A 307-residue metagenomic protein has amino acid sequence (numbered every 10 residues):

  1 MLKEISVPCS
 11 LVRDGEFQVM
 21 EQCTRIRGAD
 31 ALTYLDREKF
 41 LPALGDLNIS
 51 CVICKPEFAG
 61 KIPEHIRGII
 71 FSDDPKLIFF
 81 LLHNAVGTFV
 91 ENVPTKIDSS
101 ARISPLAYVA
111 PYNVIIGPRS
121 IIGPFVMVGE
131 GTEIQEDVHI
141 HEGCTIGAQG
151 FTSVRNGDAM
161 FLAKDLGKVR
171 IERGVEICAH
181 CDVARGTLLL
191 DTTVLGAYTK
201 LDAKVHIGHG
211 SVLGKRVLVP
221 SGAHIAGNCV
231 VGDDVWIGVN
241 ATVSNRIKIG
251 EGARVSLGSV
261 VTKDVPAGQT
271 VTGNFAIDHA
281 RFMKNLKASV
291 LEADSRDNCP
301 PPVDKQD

Functional and structural regions predicted by a protein language model:
M1-S100, D137, G143-C144, A148-L162 (+2 more regions): Terminal amphipathic alpha-helical/low-complexity segments used for targeting or macromolecular assembly
Y34, K96-D278: Structural signal for interior beta-strand "rungs" in well-ordered beta-sheet cores of soluble enzyme domains
